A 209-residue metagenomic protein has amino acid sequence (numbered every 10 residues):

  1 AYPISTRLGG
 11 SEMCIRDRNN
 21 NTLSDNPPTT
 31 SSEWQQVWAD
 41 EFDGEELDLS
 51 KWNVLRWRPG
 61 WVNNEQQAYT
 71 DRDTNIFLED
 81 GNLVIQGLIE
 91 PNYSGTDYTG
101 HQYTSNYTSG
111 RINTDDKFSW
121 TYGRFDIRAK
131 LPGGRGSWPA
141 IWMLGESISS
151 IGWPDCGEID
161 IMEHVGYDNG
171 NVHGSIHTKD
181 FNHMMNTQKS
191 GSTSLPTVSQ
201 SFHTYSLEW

Functional and structural regions predicted by a protein language model:
A1-G10, C14-D17: Single conserved hydrophobic/aromatic residue that forms the stacking wall/gate of nucleotide- or nucleobase-binding
R18-E208: GH16 jelly-roll
